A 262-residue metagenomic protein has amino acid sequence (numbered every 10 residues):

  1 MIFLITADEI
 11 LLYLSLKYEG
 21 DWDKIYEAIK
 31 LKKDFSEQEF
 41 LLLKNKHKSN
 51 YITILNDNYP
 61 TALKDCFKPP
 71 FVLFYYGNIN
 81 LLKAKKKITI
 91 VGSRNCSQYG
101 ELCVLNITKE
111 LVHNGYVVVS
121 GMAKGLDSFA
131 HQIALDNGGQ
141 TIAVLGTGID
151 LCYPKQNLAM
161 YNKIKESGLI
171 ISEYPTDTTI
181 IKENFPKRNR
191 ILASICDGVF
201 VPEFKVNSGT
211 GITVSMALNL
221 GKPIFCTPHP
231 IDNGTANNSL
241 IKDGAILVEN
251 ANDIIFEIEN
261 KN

Functional and structural regions predicted by a protein language model:
M1-D57: Short, small/acidic-rich helices and loops at N termini and domain boundaries of DNA replication/processing enzymes
I54-N262: Glycine-biased, small-residue-rich flexible motifs in mid-sequence functional cores and linkers
